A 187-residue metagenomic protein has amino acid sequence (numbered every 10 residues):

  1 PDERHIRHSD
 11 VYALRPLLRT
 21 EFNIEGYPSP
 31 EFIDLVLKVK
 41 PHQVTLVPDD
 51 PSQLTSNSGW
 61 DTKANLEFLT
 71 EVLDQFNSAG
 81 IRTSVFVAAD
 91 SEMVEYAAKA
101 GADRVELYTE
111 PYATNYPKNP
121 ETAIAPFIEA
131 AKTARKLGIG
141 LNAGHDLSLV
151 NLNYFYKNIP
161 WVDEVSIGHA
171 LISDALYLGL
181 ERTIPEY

Functional and structural regions predicted by a protein language model:
D2-P16, P28-K38, Q43, S52-Q75 (+4 more regions): Active-site-adjacent beta->alpha loops and helix N-cap segments on the catalytic face of soluble alpha/beta enzymes
L17-R19, K38-V44, S78, K99-V105 (+1 more regions): Glycine-enriched alpha-helix->loop->beta-strand junction motifs that scaffold or abut catalytic
T20-G26, V44-L46, T83-V85, V105-L107 (+3 more regions): Hydrophobic faces of well-ordered beta-strands that scaffold small-molecule active sites in alpha/beta enzyme cores
E71-T83, A130-L141: A structural motif corresponding to the C-terminal end of an alpha-helix and its immediate exit/capping segment
I81-V105: Divalent metal-binding pocket/active-site signature
A100-E110, F127-A134: Alpha-helical membrane segments in multi-pass integral membrane proteins
I128-I167: Glycine/small-residue-rich hydrophobic helix-like segments
I159-Y187: Long hydrophobic alpha-helical segments typical of transmembrane helices together with their membrane-interfacial
